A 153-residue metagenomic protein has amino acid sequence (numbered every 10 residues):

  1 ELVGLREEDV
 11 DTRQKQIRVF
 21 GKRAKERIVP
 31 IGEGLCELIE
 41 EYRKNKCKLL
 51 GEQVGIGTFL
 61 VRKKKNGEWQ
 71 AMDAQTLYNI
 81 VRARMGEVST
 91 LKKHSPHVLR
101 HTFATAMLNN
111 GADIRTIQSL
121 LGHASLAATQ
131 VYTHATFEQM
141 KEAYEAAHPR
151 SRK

Functional and structural regions predicted by a protein language model:
E1-Q14: Short, charged phosphate-coordinating catalytic segments
L5, A106-M107, L120, A143: Short alpha-helical segment immediately N-terminal to, or the first helix within, an HTH/HTH-like DNA-binding domain
E7, G32, C36, H101 (+1 more regions): ATP/adenylate-binding site constellation spanning eukaryotic-like Ser/Thr protein kinases, ABC-transporter
D9-T12, D73, L91-K93, A112-T133 (+1 more regions): Short, polar N-cap/turn motifs at the start of nucleic acid-interacting alpha helices
R13, K22-K25, E87: Extended, non-catalytic subsegments within catalytic or DNA/protein-binding/adaptor domains
G21-E41, G55-I80: C-terminal catalytic core of Y-nucleophile DNA break-rejoin enzymes
V29, Y78-S119: Short, basic (Lys/Arg/His-rich) helix/loop patches that form interaction surfaces in the mid-to-C-terminal regions
E41, A135-K153: DNA/chromatin major-groove-contacting recognition/catalytic segments
